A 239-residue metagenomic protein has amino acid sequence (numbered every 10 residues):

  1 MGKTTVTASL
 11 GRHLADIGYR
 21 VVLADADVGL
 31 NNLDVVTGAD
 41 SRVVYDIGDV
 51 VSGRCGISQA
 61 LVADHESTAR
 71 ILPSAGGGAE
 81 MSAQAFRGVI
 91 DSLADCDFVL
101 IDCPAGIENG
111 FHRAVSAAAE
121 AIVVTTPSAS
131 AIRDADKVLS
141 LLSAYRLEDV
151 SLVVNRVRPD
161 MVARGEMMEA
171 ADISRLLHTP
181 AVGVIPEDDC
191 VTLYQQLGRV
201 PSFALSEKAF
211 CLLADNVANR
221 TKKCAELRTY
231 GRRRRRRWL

Functional and structural regions predicted by a protein language model:
M1-D27: Walker A/P-loop phosphate-binding motif and the immediately C-terminal alpha-helix
L23-D95, D189, L193-V200: P-loop/Walker-type NTP enzyme "switch/lid" segment
E108-A129: Inter-motif core of Ras-like GTPase G domains
T126, L152-R164, V184-V191: G-domain G4 guanine-recognition motif of GTPases
I132-L147: Conserved C-terminal guanine-recognition region of P-loop GTPase G domains, centered on the G4
I173-R199: Beta-strand-loop-alpha "switch" segments that mediate conformational coupling across diverse proteins
Y194-L239: NTP-binding/hydrolysis catalytic cores, primarily Walker-type P-loop NTPases
